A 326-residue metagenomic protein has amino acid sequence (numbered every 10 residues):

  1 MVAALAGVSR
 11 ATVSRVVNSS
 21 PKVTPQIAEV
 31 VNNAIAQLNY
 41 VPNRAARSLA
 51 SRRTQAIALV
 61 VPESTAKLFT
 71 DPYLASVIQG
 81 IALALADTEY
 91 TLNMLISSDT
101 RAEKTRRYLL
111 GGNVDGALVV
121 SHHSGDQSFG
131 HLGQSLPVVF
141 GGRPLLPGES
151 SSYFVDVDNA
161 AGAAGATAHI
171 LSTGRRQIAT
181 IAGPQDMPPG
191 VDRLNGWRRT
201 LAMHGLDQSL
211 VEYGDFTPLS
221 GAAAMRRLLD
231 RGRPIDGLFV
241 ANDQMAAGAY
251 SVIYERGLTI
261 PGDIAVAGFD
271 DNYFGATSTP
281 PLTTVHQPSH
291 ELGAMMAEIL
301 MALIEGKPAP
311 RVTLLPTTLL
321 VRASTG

Functional and structural regions predicted by a protein language model:
M1-Q55, G326: N-terminal helix-turn-helix DNA-binding module of bacterial transcription factors
T12, R52-K67, H169, Q177-P184: Short beta-strand segments enriched in small/hydrophobic residues
I27, T70-Y73, G130-H131, G190-R193 (+1 more regions): Residues at alpha-helix caps and immediate loop-helix transition turns in enzyme cores, especially N- and C-cap
Q37, L83-T88, S135-F140, L145-G326: Bacterial carbohydrate/catabolite-sensing allosteric modules
R44, I96, S121, Y213 (+1 more regions): Short loop/edge segments at beta-strand edges and connector loops that shape dinucleotide/nucleotide cofactor-binding
A45, K104-R106, Q127-S128, S220 (+1 more regions): Short acidic active-site motifs
A56-V60, S64-A168, D230, P234: Alpha-helical recognition/docking segments in bacterial nutrient-uptake and carbohydrate-utilization systems
